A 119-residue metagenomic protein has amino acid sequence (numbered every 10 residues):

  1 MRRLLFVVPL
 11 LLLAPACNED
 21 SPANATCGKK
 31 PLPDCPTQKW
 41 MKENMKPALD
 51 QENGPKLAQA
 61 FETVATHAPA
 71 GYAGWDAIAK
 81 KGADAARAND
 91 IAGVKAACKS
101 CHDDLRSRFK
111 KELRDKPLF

Functional and structural regions predicted by a protein language model:
M1-P15: Sec-dependent bacterial lipoprotein signal peptides
C17-S100, S107-F119: Extracytoplasmic c-type cytochrome modules immediately beyond a signal peptide or single-pass transmembrane anchor
